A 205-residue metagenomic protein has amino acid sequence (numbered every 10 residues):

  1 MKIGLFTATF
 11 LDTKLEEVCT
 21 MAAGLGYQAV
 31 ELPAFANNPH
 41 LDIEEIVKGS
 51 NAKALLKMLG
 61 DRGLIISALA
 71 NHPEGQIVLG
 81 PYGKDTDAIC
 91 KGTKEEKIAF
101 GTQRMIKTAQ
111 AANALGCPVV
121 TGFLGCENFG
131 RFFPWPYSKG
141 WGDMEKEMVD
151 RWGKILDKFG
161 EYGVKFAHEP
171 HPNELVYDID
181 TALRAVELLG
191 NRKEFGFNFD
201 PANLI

Functional and structural regions predicted by a protein language model:
M1-T13: Boundary/entry segment of secreted carbohydrate-active catalytic domains
K2, C19, A29, L69 (+1 more regions): Acidic/histidine-rich catalytic cores of soluble enzymes
E16-T20, A52: Short amphipathic alpha-helical segment that frequently serves as the phosphate-/nucleotide-binding helix
M21-G24, M58: N-terminal carbohydrate-binding accessory modules
A22, A109-A112, F159: Hydrophobic pocket-lining residues that define ligand/cofactor binding sites across diverse proteins
Q28, L32-D150, K154, K165 (+1 more regions): Structural motif corresponding to the early beta-alpha repeats
